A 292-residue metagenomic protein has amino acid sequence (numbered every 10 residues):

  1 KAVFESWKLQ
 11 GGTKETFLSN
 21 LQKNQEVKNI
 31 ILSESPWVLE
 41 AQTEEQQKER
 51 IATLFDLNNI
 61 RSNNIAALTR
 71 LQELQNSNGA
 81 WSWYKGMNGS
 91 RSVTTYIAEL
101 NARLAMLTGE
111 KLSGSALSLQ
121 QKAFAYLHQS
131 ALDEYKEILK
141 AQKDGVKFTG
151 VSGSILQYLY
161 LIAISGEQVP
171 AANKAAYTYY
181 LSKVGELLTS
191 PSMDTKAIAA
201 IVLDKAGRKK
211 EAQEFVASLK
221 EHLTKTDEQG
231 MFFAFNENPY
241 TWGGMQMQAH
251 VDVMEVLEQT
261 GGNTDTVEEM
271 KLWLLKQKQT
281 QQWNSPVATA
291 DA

Functional and structural regions predicted by a protein language model:
K1-D291: Large, well-folded core regions of big proteins
